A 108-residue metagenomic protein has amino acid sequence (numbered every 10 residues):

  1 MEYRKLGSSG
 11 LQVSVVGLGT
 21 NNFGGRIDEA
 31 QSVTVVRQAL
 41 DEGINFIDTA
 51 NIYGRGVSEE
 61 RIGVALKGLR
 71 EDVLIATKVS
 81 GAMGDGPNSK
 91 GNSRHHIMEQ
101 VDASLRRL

Functional and structural regions predicted by a protein language model:
M1-L74: N-terminal binding-site loop/beta-alpha segment at the start of enzyme catalytic domains that lines or forms
L18, D48, M83, P87-K90: Residues at structural and domain junctions
N45-A50, V79, L105-L108: Short C-terminal domain-edge/linker segments immediately following a structured domain
R61-A65, K78, H96-A103: Generic beta-strand or strand-like secondary-structure segments
D72-G84: A short, structured active-site edge motif that brings together acidic residues
D85-L108: Glycine/proline-rich, positively charged, aromatic-decorated active-site loop/lid region on the catalytic face
